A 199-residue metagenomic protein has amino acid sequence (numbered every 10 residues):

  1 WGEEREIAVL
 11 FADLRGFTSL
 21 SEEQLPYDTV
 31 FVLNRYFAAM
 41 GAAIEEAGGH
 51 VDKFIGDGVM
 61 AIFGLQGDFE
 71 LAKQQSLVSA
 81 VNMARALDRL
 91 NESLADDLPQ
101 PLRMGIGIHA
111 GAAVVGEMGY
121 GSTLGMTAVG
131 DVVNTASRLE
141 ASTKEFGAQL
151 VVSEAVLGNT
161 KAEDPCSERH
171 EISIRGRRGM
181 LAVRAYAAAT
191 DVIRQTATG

Functional and structural regions predicted by a protein language model:
W1-V78, M126: Catalytic NTP-binding/metal-coordinating core of nucleotidyl cyclase/transferase enzymes
E3, Q100, A112, Y120 (+1 more regions): Short flexible coil/turn linkers enriched for glycine and charged/polar residues that connect secondary-structure
I7-L10, D52-K53, I106, Q149-L150 (+1 more regions): Residues that recognize and position ribonucleotide moieties
V9, V59, M104-A110, V183: A structural signal for short, well-ordered beta-strand segments
T18, M60-A61, V114-V115, L157-G158: Nucleotide phosphate-binding site architecture
L33-G49, L65-I106, D131-S142, P165: Alpha-helical scaffold within the catalytic cores of cyclic-nucleotide enzymes
I62-A72, I106-M126, T143-F146: Catalytic strand-loop-helix junctions within cyclic-nucleotide turnover domains
A113, S142-G199: Cytosolic regulatory/linker segments at or just downstream of nucleotide-handling modules in signal-transduction
